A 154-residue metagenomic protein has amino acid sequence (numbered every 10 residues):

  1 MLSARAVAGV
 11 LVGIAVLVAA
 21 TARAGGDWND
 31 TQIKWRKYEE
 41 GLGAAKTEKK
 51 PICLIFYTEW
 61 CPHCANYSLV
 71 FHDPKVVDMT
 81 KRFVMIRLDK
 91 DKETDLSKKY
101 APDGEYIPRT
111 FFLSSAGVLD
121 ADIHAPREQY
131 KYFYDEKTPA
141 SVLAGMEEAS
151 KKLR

Functional and structural regions predicted by a protein language model:
M1-L11: Bacterial N-terminal signal peptides that target proteins for export
A19-G26: Boundary at the C-terminal end of the N-terminal hydrophobic targeting segment
Q32-R36, F56, L69, P74-D95: Thiol-based oxidoreductase modules, predominantly thioredoxin-like and allied folds used for disulfide exchange
K34-K50: A short beta-strand-turn-helix
K46-T47, V77-T80, P102-Y106: Extracellular/periplasmic catalytic domains that process cell-envelope and extracellular macromolecules
E48-C61: Short active-site neighborhood of thiol/selenol oxidoreductases, capturing the structured segment around
T58-H63, K90-T94, G117-L119: Solvent-exposed loop/turn segments at secondary-structure junctions within structured extracellular/periplasmic domains
G104-R154: Non-catalytic, surface beta->alpha helical segment in thiol-disulfide oxidoreductase systems
